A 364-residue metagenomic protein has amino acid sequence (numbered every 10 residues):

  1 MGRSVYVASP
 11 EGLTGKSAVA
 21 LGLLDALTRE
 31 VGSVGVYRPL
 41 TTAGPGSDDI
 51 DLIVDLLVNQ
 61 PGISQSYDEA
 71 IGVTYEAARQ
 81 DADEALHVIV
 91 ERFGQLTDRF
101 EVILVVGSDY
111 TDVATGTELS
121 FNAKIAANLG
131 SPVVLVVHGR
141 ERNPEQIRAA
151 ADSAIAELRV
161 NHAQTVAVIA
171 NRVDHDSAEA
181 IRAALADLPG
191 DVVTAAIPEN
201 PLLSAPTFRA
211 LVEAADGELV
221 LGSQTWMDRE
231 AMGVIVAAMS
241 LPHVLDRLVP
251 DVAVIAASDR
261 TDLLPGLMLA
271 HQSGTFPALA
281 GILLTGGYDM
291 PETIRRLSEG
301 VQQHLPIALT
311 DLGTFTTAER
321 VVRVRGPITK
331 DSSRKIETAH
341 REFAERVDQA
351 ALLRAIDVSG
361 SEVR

Functional and structural regions predicted by a protein language model:
M1-Y6, V19-G22, I307-V322, A344 (+1 more regions): Short, basic phosphate-binding NTP loop
G2-R99, D112-T115: N-terminal phosphate/diphosphate-binding loop that engages ATP/GTP or pyrophosphate donors across diverse enzyme folds
S4-E11, A26, N59-P61, A85-G107 (+7 more regions): P-loop NTP-binding module
S4-G12, V73-A82, G107-G116, S131-E145 (+2 more regions): Acidic/glycine-enriched edge-of-secondary-structure segments
L40-T41, R172-D174, P198-L203, G286: Glycine-rich beta-alpha junction loops
S66, G72, A77, A186-S204 (+1 more regions): Ligand-binding beta-strand-loop-alpha-helix segment within the catalytic cores of soluble metabolic enzymes
S108-D191, A253, S258-V324, I328: Conserved catalytic-core segment of NTP-binding enzymes
N200-D259, P327-V363: Non-catalytic interface/targeting segments
